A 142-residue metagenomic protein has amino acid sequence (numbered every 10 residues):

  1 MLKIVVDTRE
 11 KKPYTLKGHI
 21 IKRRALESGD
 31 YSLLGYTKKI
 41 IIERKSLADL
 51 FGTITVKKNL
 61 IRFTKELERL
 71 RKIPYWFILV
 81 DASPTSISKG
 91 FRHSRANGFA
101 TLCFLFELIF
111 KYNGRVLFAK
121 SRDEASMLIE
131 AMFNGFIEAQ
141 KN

Functional and structural regions predicted by a protein language model:
M1-K38, D49-N142: Non-catalytic C-terminal interaction segments of nucleic acid-processing enzymes
I40-S46: Conserved catalytic cores of phosphodiester-cleaving nucleases, focusing on short active-site segments
